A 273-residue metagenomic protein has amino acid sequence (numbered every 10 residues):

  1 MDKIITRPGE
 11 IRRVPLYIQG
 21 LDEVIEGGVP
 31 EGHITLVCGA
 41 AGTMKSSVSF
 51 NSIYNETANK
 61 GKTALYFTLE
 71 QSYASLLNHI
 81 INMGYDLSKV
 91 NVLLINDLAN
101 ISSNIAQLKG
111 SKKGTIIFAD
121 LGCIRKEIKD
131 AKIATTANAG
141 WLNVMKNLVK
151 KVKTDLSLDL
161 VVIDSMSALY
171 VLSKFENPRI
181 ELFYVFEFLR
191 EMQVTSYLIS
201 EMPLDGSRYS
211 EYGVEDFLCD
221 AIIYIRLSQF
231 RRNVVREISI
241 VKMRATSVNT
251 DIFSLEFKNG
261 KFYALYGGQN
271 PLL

Functional and structural regions predicted by a protein language model:
D2-P8, M243-L273: C-terminal regions of RecA-like/P-loop NTPase motor modules
L16-G28: Pre-Walker A adenine-sensing motif
T35-C38: Short hydrophobic/aromatic beta-strand immediately N-terminal to the Walker A/P-loop
T43-I133: Conserved P-loop
Y66-F67, L160-D164, Q193-M202: Structural recognition of the conserved hydrophobic beta-strand(s) that form the central parallel beta-sheet of P-loop
E70-A74, N82, G122-K126, M166-A168 (+4 more regions): Conserved nucleotide-binding/hydrolysis micro-motifs of P-loop NTPases
L108-Y184, R190: Phosphate-binding/switch loop-helix module in NTP-utilizing enzymes
V194-G260: Phosphate-binding/switch region of NTP-binding enzymes
